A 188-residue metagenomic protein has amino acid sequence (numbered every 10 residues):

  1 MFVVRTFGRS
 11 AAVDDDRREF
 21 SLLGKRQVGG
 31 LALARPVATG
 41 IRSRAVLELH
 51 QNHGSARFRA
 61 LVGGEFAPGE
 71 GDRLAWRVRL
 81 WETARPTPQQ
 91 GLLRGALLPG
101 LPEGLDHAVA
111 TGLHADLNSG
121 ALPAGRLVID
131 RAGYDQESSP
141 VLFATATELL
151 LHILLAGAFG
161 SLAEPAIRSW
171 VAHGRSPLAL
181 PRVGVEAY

Functional and structural regions predicted by a protein language model:
M1-Y188: Accessory interaction regions appended to the cores of large information-processing enzymes
